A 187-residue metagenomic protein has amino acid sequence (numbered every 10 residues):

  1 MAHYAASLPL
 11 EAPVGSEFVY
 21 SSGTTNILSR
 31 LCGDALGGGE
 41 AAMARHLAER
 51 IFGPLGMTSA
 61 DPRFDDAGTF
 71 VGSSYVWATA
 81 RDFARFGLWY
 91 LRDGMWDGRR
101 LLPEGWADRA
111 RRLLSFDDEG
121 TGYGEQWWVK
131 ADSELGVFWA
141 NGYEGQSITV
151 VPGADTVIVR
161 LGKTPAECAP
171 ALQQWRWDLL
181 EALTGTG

Functional and structural regions predicted by a protein language model:
M1, T24, M43, L47 (+4 more regions): Stable alpha-helical elements in mature extracytoplasmic
M1-T69, S74: Catalytic-site signature segments of enzymes, centered on catalytic residues
A2, A6, S29-G33, A48 (+7 more regions): Non-transmembrane alpha-helical segments in soluble domains of secreted/periplasmic/extracellular proteins
H3, M57-F64, A107-I158: Active-site Gly/Thr loop motif
T24-C32, S74-M95, Q146-G162: Active-site-proximal alpha-helical segments within enzyme catalytic domains
G38, D93-G98, D117-E119, E134-V137 (+2 more regions): Substrate-binding/catalytic groove segments of enzymes that remodel or degrade extracellular structural polymers
G53, T58-L102: Flexible, glycine-rich surface segments
G142-G187: Structured C-terminal helix/loop/strand segments within mature extracytoplasmic catalytic/sensor domains
